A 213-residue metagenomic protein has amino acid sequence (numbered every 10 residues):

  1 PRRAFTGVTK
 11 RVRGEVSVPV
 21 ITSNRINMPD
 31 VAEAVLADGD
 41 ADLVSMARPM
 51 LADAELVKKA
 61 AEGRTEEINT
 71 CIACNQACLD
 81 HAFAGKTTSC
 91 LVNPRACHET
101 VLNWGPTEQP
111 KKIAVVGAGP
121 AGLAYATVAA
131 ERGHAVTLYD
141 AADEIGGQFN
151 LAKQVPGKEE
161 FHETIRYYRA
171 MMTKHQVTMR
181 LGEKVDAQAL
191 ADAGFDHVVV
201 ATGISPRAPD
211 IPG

Functional and structural regions predicted by a protein language model:
P1-V116, P120, A124-V136, E144 (+2 more regions): Flavin-dependent oxidoreductase catalytic cores
D30, A54-E55, P94, F149 (+4 more regions): Solvent-exposed, flexible loop/coil residues
D38, M172, D192-A193: A short, aliphatic-rich alpha-helical micro-motif
V115-L181, R207-I211: Beta1-alpha1 glycine-rich phosphate/pyrophosphate-binding loop at the start of Rossmann-like nucleotide-binding domains
G182-A187: Conserved SAM/SAH-binding loop
F195-H197, A201-A208: Glycine-/small-residue-rich beta->alpha transition segments that form the dinucleotide
